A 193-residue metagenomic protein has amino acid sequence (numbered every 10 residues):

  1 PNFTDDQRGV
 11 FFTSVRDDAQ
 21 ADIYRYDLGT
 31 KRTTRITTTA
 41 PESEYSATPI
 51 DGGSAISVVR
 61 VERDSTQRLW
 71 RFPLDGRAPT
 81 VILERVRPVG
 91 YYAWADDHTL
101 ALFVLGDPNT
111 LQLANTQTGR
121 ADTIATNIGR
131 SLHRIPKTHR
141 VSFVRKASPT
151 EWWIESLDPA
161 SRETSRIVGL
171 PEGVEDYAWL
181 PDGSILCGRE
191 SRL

Functional and structural regions predicted by a protein language model:
P1-V15: Beta-strand-rich domains and repeat architectures in extracellular enzymes and scaffolds, especially beta-propellers
N2, S46-T48, Y91, S131 (+1 more regions): Conserved beta-strand position repeated once per blade in WD40 beta-propeller domains
D5-D6, D51-G52, A95-D97, P136-K137 (+1 more regions): Residue-level detector of Asp-centered blade-edge/turn motifs that repeat once per structural unit in beta-propeller
G9-T13, S54-V59, L100-F103, R140-R145 (+1 more regions): Residue position within the beta-strands of beta-propeller blades
D18-Y24, D64-W70, D107-L113, P149-S156 (+1 more regions): Structural motif
D27-E44, F72-P88, A114-R130, L157-V174: Multi-bladed beta-propeller domains
S46-Y92: Hydrophobic alpha-helical segments and helix pairs
S131-L193: Loop/turn-rich, solvent-exposed surfaces of beta-rich toroidal or solenoidal domains
